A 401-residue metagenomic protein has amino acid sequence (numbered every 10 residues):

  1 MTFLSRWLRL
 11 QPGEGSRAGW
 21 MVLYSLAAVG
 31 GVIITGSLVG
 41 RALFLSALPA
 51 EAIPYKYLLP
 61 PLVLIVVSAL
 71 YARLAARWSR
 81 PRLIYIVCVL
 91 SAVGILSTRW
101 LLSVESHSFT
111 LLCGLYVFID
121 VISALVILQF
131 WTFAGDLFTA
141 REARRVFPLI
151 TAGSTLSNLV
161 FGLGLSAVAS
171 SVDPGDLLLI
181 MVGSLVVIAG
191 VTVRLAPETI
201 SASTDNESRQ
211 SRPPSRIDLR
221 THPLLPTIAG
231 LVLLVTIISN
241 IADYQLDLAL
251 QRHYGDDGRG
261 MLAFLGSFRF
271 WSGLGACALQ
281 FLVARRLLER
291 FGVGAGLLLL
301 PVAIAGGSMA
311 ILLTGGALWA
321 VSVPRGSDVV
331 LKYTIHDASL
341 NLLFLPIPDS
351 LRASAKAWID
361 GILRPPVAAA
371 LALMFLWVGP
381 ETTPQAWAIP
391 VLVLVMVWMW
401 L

Functional and structural regions predicted by a protein language model:
M1-E14, S203-A229: Juxtamembrane intracellular "pre-TM" segments in multi-pass secondary transporters
A18-Y71, L111-A169, R209-D218, V232-A284 (+1 more regions): Substrate-agnostic recognition of the 12-TM MFS/MFS-like secondary transporter fold
A50, R80-P81, A140, D173-G175 (+4 more regions): Membrane-helix interface/capping residues of multi-pass secondary transporters
A76-L90, S171-L177, L282-V302: Cytoplasmic membrane-interface "Motif A"-like loop-to-helix N-cap segments of 12-TM Major Facilitator Superfamily
I86-I95, G175-R194, L298-L300, W319 (+1 more regions): Symmetry-related core transmembrane helices of the 12-TM Major Facilitator Superfamily/SLC fold
V89-S108, A284, L300-G316: C-terminal ends and interior cores of transmembrane alpha-helices in multi-pass membrane transporters/permeases
W100-Y116, L195-T199, A310-R325: Helix-loop junctions at membrane interfaces in 12-TM secondary transporters
A295-I335: C-terminal transmembrane helical hairpin of 12-TM major facilitator-type secondary transporters
